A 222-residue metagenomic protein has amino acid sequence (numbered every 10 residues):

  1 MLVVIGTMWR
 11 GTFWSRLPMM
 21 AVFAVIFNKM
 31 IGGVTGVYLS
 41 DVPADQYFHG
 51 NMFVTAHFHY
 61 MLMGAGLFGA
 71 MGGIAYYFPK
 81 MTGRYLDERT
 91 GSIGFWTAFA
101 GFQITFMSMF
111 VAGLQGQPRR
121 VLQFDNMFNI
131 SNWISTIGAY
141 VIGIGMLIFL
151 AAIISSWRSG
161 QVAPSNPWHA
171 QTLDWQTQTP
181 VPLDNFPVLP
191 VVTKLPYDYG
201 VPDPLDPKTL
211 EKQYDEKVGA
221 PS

Functional and structural regions predicted by a protein language model:
M1-A21, V37-V54, G69-G94, S108-I130 (+1 more regions): Juxtamembrane membrane-water interface segments of multi-pass membrane proteins, especially cytoplasmic-side
T7, A24-T35: Accessory "access/gating" subregions that flank catalytic or transport cores
V25-K29, G94-M107: Hydrophobic alpha-helical membrane-insertion segments
G32-G36, H59, F110: Residue-level detector of functionally special positions within alpha-helical transmembrane segments of multi-pass
Y60-L67, N132-M146: Hydrophobic alpha-helical transmembrane segments
F95-A98, G138-V141, P221-S222: Metal-dependent phosphoesterase/phosphodiesterase active-site architecture
P118-M127, S156-S222: Extramembrane terminal tails and long inter-domain/linker segments of multi-pass membrane proteins
